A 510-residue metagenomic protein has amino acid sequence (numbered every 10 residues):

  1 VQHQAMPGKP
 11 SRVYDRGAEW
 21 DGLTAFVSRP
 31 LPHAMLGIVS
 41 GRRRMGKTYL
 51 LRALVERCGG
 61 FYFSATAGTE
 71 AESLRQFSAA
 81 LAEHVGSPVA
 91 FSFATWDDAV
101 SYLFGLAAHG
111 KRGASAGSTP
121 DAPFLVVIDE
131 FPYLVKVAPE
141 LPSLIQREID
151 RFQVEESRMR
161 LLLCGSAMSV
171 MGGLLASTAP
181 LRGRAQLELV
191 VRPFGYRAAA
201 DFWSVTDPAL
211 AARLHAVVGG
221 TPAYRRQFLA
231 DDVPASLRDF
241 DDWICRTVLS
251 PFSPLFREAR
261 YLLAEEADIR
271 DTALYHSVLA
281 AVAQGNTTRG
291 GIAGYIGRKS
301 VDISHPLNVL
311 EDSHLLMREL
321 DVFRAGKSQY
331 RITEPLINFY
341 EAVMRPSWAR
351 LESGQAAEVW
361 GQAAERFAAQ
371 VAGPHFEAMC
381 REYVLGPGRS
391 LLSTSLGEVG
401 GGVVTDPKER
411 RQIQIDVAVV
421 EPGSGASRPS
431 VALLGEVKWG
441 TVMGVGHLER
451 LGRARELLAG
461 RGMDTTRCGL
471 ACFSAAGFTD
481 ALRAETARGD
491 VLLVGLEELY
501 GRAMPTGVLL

Functional and structural regions predicted by a protein language model:
R12-T24: N-terminal pre-P-loop "Q-motif" helix
G37-G41, Y133-V137, L141-T178: Sensor-1/coupling segment of RecA-like P-loop NTPase cores
R57-F61, A67, A71-A90, F104 (+1 more regions): Conserved NTP-binding/hydrolysis module of P-loop NTPases
P88-V127, Y133-V137, L144, E148-R158: Mid-core helix/loop region of P-loop NTP-binding domains shared across ATPases and GTPases
Q186-A211: Conserved small helical "lid"/interfacial subdomain of P-loop NTPases
F228-A230, L237-I415: Accessory nucleic acid-recognition modules appended to NTPase machines
V384, I413-G423, R428-T441, L451 (+1 more regions): Conserved catalytic cores of phosphodiester-cleaving nucleases, focusing on short active-site segments
D464-L510: Domain-level recognition of nuclease-like catalytic cores that cleave nucleotide substrates
